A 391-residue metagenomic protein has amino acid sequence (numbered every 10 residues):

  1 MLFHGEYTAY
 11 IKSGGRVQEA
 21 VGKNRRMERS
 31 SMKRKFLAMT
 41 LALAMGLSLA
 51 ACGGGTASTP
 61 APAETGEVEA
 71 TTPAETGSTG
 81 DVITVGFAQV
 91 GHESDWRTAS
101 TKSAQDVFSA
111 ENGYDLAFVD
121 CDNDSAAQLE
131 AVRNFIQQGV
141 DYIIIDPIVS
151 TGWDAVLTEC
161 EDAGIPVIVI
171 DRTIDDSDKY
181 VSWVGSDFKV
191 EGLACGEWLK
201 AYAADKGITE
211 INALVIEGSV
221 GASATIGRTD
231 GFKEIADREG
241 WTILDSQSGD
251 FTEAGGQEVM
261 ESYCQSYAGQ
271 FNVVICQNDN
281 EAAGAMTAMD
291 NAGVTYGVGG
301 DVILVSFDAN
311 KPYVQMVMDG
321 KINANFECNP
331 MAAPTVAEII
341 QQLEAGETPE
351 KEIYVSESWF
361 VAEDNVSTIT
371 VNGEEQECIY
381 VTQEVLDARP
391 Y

Functional and structural regions predicted by a protein language model:
M1-T84, A110, T158-I165, E375-C378 (+1 more regions): Short, low-complexity disordered leader/linker segments with a strong preference for bacterial N-terminal type II
A70, A74, D81-I83, I216-V220 (+3 more regions): Hinge/cleft segment of the Venus flytrap/periplasmic-binding protein
S78, V85, Q128, V184-I211 (+3 more regions): Hydrophobic alpha-helical segments within soluble ligand-binding/sensing domains
T84-E111, L116-N134, V140, D146-S150 (+3 more regions): Extracytoplasmic "Venus flytrap"
W96-A110, Y114, E191-W198, S223-W241 (+3 more regions): Short, solvent-exposed amphipathic alpha-helices that sit in or adjacent to ligand/effector-binding or catalytic
F118-D120, D175-A201, S246, D319-P330: Short beta-strand elements at the ligand-binding edges of bilobed clamshell
Q137, D141-D162, F232, D245 (+1 more regions): Hydrophobic alpha-helical
T151-V190, N212, N310-M318: Flexible loop/hinge segments that line or gate small-molecule binding clefts
